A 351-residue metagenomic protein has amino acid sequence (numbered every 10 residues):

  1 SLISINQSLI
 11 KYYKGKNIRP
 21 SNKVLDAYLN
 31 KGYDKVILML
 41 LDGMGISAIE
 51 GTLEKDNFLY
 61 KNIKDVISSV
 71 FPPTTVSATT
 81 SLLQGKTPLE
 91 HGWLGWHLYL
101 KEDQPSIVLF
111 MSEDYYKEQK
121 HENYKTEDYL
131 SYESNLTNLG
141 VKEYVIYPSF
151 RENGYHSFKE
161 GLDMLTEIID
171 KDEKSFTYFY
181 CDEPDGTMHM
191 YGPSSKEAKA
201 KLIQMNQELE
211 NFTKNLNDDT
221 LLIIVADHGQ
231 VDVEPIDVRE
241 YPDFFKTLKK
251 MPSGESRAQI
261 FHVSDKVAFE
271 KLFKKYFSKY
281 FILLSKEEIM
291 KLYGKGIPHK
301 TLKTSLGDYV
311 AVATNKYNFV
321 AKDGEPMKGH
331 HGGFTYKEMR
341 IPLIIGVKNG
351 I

Functional and structural regions predicted by a protein language model:
S1-I351: Feature captures the catalytic ectodomains and active-site-proximal regions of enzymes that hydrolyze or transfer
